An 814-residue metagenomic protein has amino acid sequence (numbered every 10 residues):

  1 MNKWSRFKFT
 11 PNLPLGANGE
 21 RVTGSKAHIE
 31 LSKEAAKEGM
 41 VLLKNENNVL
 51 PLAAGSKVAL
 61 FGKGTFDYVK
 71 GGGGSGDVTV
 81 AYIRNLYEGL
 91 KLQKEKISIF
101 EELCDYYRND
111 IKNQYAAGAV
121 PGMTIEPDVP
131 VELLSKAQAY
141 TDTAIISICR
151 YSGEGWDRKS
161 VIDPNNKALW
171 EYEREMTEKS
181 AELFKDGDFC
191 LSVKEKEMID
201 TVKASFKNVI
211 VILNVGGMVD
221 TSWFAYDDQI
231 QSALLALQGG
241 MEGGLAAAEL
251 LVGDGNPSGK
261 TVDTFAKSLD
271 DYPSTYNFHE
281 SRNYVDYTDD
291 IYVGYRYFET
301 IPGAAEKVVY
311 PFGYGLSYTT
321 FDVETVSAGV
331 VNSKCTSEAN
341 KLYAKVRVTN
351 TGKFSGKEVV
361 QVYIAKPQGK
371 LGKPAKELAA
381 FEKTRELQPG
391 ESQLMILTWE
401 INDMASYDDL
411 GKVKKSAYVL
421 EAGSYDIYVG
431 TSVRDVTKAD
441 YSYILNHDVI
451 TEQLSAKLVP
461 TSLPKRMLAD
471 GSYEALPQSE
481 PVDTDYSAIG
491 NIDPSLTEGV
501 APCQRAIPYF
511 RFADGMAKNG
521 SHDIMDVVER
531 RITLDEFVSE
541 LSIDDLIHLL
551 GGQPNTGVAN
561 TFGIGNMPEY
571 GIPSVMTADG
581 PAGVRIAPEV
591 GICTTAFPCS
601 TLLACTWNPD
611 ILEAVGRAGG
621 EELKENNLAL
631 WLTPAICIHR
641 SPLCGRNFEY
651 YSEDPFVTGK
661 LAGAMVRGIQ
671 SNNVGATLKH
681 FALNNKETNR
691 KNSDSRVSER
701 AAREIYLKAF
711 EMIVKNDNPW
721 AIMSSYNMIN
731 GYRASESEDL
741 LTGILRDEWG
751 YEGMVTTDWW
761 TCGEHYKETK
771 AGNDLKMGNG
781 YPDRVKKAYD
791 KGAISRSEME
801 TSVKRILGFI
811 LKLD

Functional and structural regions predicted by a protein language model:
M1-D435, A456-D814: Glycoside hydrolase catalytic-domain context in secreted enzymes
D435-A456: Short beta-strand elements
